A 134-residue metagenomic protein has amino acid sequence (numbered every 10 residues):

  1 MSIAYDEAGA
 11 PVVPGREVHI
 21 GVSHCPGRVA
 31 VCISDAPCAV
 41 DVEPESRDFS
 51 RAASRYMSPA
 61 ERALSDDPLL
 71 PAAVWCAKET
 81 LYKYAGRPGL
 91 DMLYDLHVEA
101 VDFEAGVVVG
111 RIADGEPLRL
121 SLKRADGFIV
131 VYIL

Functional and structural regions predicted by a protein language model:
M1-L134: Core catalytic alpha/beta fold that binds nucleotide/phospho-ligands
